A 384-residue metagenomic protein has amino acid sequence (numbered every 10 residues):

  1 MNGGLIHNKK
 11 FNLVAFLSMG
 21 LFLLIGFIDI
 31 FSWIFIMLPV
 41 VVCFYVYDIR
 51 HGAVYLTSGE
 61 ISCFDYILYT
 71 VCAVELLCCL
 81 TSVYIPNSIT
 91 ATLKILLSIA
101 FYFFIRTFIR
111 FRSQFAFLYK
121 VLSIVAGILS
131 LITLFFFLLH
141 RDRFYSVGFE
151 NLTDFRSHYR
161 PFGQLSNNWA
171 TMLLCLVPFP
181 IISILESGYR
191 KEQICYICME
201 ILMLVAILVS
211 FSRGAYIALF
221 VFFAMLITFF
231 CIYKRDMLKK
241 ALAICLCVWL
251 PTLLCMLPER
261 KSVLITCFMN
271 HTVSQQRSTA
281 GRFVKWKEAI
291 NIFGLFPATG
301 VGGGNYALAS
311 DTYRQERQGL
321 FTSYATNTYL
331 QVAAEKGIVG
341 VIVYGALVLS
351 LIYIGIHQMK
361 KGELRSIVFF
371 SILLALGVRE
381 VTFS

Functional and structural regions predicted by a protein language model:
M1-T90, I109-S123, S183-C195, M237-A241 (+1 more regions): Transmembrane signal-anchor hairpin modules in multi-pass inner-membrane enzymes, especially those that act on
F16-L23, P39-Y45, L76, L97-A100 (+6 more regions): Alpha-helical transmembrane segments of multi-pass inner-membrane proteins
F27-I36, T90-A91, R160-C175, G214-A215 (+3 more regions): Membrane-interface micro-motifs in multi-pass membrane enzymes
T81-I89, L208-S210, V381-S384: Membrane-interface helix caps and helix-loop-helix hairpins in membrane proteins
L131, F135-H140, V209, F230-Q275 (+2 more regions): A membrane-periplasm/extracellular boundary helix in multi-pass inner-membrane enzymes that assemble envelope glycans
S146-Q164, T322-S323, N327: Active-site-proximal inter-transmembrane loops
E150-R160, T272-E288: Luminal/periplasmic active-site loops of membrane-embedded glycosylation enzymes
C267-F268, G281-S323, Y329-V332, K336-V343: TM-adjacent membrane-interface loops and short helices in multi-pass inner/ER membrane proteins
